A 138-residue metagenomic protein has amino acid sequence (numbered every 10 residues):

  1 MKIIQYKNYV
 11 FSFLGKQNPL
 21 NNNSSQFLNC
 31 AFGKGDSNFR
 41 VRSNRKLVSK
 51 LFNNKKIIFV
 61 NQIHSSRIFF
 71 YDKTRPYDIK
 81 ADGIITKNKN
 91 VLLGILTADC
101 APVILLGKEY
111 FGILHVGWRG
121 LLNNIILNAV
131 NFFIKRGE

Functional and structural regions predicted by a protein language model:
M1-N23, L51: Conserved nucleotide-ligand handling architecture
N8-F11, F27, I57, L92: A residue-level signal for beta-strand positions that form part of recognition/binding surfaces within mature
Y9, N22, N90, D99-C100 (+2 more regions): Surface-exposed, charge/polar-rich loops and edge strands
N18, G35, S43, N128: Short acidic/glycine-rich loops and adjacent helix/strand connectors that line catalytic pockets where negatively
N23-L28, F70-D72: Short, glycine/acidic-enriched capping/hinge loops at junctions between secondary-structure elements
Q26-D36, R40: Contiguous C-terminal substrate-recognition/catalytic subdomains in enzyme active sites
N38, R42-R119: Phosphate-centric recognition/catalysis
